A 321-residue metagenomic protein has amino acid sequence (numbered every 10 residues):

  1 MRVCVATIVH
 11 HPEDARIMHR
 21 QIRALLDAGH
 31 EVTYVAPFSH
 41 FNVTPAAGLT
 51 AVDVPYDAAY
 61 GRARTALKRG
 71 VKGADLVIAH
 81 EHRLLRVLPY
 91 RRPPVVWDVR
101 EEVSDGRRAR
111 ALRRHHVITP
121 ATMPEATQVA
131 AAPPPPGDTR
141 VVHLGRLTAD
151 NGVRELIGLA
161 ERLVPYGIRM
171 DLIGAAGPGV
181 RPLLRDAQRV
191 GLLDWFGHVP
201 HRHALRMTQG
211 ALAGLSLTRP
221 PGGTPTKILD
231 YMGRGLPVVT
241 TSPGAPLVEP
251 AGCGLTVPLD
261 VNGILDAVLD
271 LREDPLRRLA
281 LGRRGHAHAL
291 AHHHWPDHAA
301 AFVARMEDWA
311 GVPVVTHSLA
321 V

Functional and structural regions predicted by a protein language model:
C4-A6, M123, P133-E161, D171: Conserved donor-binding/catalytic core segment of Leloir-type glycosyltransferases
C4-R62, G70, A175-G179: N-terminal strand-loop element at the rim of the active site of nucleotide-sugar-dependent glycosyltransferases
H40-F41, W295-V321: C-terminal alpha-helical cap of glycosyltransferases
V52, V96, E102-D105, R110-P136 (+1 more regions): Donor nucleotide-sugar binding/catalytic pocket of nucleotide-sugar-dependent glycosyltransferases
R181-L205: Nucleotide-activated donor-binding/catalytic signature segment of Leloir-type glycosyltransferases, i.e., the conserved
R206-G223, L236: Acidic donor-binding loop of glycosyltransferase active sites
A251-N262, D270-L276: Conserved acidic donor-binding segment of nucleotide-sugar-dependent glycosyltransferases
E273-E307: A charged, aromatic-enriched C-terminal amphipathic alpha-helix characteristic of glycosyltransferases across folds
